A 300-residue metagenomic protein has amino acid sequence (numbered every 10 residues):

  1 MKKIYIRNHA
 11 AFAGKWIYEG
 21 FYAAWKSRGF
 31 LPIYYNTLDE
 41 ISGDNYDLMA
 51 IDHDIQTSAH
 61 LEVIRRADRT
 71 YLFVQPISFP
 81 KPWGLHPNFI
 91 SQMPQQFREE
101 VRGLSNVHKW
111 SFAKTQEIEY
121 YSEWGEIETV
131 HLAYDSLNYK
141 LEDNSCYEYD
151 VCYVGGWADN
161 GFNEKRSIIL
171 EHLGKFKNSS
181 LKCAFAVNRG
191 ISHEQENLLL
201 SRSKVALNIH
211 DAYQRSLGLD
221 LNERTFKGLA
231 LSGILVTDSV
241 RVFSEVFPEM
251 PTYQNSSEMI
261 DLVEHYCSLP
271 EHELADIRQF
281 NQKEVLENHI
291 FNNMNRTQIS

Functional and structural regions predicted by a protein language model:
K2-Y46, I51-A67, V74-E249, N292-M294: Nucleotide-sugar donor-binding catalytic core of glycosyltransferases
R224, L262, F280-N281: Short, hydrophobic/aromatic alpha-helical segments in well-folded domains
Q254-H272: C-terminal "capping" alpha-helix adjacent to the active site of nucleotide-linked donor transferases in cell-envelope
S268-S300: A charged, aromatic-enriched C-terminal amphipathic alpha-helix characteristic of glycosyltransferases across folds
